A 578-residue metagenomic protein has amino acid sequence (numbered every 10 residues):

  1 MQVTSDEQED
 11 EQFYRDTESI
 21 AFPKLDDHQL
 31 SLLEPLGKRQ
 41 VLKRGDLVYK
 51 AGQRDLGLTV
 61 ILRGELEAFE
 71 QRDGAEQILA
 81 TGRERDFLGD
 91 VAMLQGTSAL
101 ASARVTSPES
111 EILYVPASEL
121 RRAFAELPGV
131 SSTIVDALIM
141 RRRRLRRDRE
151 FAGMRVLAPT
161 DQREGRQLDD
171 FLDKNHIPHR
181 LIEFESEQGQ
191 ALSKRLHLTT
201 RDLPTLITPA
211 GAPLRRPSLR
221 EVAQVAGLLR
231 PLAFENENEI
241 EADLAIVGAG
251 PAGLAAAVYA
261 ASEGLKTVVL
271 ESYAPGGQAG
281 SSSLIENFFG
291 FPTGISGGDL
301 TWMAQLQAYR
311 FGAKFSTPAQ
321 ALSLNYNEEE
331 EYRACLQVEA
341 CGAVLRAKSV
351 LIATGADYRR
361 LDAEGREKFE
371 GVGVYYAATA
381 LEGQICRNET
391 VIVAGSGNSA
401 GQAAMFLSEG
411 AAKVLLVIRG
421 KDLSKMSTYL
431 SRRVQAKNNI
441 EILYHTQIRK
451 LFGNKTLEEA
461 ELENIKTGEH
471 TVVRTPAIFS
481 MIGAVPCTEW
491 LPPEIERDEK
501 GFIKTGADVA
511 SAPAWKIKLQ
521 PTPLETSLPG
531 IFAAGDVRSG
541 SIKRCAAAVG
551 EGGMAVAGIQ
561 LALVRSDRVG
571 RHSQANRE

Functional and structural regions predicted by a protein language model:
M1-A158, Q162-D170, K174: Cytosolic regulatory regions built on CNB/CRP/Popeye-like sensor folds
V156, T160-E187, L196, A242-A313 (+4 more regions): Beta1-alpha1 glycine-rich phosphate/pyrophosphate-binding loop at the start of Rossmann-like nucleotide-binding domains
I182-R201, L219-L229: Thioredoxin-like thiol-disulfide oxidoreductase module
P204-P213: A short, hydrophobic beta-strand/beta-hairpin element that forms part of a small beta-sheet core
A223-D243, T354-G410, I517-L519: Glycine-rich dinucleotide-binding loop and its adjacent helix/turn
T301-A347, T354, S408-K518, L561-E578: A Rossmann-like FAD-binding core segment of flavoenzymes
D362, K368-I385, I482-I542: FAD-site-proximal beta/loop scaffold in flavoenzymes
G401-A403, I517, T522-P523, L528 (+1 more regions): A conserved FAD-binding loop/helix module that cradles the flavin
